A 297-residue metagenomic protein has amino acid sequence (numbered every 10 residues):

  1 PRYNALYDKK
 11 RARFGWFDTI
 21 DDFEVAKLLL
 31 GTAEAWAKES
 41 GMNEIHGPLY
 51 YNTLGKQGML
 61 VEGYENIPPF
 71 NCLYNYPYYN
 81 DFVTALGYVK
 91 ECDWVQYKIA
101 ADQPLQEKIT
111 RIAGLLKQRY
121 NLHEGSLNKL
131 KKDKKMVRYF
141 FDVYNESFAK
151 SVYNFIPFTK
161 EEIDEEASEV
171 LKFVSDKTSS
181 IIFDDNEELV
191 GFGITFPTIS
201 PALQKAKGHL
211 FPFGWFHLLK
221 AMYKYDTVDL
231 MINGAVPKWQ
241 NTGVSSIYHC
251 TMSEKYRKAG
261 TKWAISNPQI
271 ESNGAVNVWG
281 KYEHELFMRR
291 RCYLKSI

Functional and structural regions predicted by a protein language model:
P1-L6, S126-G234: A conserved beta-strand-loop-helix scaffold within acyl/acetyltransferase catalytic domains
R2, Y51-T53, D102-P104, L130 (+2 more regions): Short, solvent-exposed loop/turn segments at secondary-structure junctions
A5-G87, A206-K281: Acyl-donor binding region in acyl/amide transferases
G55-K56, A100-D102, G274, I297: Short secondary-structure boundary/hinge segments and terminal tails
L73-F155: Acyltransferase donor/substrate-recognition loop-hinge adjacent to the catalytic core
Q96-A100, I181-F183, I194, C292-S296: Short, well-ordered beta-strand micro-motif
K281-C292: A structural motif corresponding to the C-terminal lobe/cap of the Radical SAM core domain
